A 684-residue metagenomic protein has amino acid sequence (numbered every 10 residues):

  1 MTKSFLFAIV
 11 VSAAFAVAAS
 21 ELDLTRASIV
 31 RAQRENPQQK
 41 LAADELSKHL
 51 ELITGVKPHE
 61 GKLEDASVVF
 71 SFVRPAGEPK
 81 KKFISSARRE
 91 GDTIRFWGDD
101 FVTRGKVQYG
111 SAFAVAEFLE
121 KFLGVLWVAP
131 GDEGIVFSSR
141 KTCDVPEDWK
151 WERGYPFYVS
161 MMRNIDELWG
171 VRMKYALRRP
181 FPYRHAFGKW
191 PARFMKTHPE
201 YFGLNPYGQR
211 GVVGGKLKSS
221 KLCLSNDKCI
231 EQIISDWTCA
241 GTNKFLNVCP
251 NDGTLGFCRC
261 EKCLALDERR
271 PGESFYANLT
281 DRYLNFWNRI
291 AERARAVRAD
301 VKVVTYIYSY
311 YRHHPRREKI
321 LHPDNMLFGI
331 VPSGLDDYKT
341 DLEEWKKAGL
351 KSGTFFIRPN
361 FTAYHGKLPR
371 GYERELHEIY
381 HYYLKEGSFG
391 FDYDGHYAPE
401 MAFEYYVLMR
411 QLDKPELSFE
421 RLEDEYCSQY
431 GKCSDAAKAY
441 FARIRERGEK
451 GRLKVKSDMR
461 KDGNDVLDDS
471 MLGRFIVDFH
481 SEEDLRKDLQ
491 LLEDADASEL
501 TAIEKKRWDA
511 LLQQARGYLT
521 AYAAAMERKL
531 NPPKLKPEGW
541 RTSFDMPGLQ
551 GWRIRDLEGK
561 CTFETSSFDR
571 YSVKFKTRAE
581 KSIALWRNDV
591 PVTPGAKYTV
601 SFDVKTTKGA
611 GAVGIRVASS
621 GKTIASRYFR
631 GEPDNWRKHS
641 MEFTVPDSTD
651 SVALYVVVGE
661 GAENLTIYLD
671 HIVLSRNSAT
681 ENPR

Functional and structural regions predicted by a protein language model:
L6-A8, S12, V17-A87, K141-E147: Acidic, contiguous N-terminal accessory segments
P37, A42-E45, H49, S85-A277 (+3 more regions): Feature activates predominantly on carbohydrate-active enzymes
L224-E231, I330, D336-D435: Structured mid-domain segments that build the active-site/substrate or prosthetic-cofactor binding neighborhood
F245-N247, D300-V304, N325-G329, S352-F356 (+1 more regions): Structural preference for beta-strand elements that scaffold enzyme active sites
W287-H314, T354-T362: Aromatic-lined carbohydrate-recognition surfaces of secreted/lumenal glycan-active proteins
E318-D336: Aromatic- and acid-rich polysaccharide-binding/catalytic face of secreted or lumenal carbohydrate-active enzymes
Q411-F544, Q550-R553, E558, V592-P594: Catalytic domains of carbohydrate-active enzymes that cleave complex glycans
L530-R684: Extracellular and organelle-lumenal recognition/adhesion modules and their flexible linkers in secreted
